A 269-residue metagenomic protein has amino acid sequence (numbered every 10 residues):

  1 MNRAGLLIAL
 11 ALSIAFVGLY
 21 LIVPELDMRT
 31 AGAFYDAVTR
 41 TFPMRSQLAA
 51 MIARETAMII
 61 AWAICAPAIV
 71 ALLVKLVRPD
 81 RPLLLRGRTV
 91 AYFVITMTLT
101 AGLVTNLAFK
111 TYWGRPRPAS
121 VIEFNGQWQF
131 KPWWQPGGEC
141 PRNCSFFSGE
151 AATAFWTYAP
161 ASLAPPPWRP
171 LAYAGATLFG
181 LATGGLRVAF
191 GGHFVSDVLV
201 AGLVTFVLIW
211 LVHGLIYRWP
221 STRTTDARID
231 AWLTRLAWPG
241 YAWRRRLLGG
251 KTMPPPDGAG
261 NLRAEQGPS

Functional and structural regions predicted by a protein language model:
M1-V70, K110-W113, R117, I122 (+1 more regions): N-terminal transmembrane-helix/juxtamembrane module of multi-pass inner/ER membrane proteins
R3-S13, Q129-G250, P254-D257: Membrane-embedded catalytic cores of phosphoryl/pyrophosphoryl-handling enzymes
V17-V23, M97-G102, T183, I209: Alpha-helical transmembrane segments of multi-pass membrane proteins
I22-V23, I69-P82, S162-W168, L211-Y217: Structural signal for the C-terminal ends of transmembrane alpha-helices and the immediately following loop
D36-Q47, A68-R86, P220-A227: Membrane interface segments of multi-pass transport proteins and intramembrane proteases
R45-T56, R81-L85, A164-P167, L171: Juxtamembrane loop-transmembrane helix junctions in multi-pass integral membrane proteins, especially the extracellular
V74-Y112, Y173: Interfacial segments of alpha-helical transmembrane regions
P254-S269: Long, low-complexity, intrinsically disordered segments
